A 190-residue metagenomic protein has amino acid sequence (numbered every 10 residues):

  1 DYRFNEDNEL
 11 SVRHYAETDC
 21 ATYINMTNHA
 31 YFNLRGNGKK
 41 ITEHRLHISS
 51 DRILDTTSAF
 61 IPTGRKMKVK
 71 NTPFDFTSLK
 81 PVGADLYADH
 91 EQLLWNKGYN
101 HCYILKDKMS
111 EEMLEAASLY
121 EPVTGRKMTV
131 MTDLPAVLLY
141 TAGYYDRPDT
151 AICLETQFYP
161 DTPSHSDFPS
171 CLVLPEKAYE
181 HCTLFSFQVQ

Functional and structural regions predicted by a protein language model:
D1-Q190: An exposed, glycine/acidic-rich loop-and-rim segment of catalytic or binding clefts
